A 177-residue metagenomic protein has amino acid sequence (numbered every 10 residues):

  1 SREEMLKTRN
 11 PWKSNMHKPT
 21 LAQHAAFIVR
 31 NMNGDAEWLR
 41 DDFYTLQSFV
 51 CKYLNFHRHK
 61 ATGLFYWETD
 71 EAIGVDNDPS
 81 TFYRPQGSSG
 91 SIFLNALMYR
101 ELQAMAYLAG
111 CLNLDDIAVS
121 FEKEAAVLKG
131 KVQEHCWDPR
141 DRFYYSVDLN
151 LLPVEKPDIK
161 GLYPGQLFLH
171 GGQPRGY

Functional and structural regions predicted by a protein language model:
S1-T69, S91-Y99, I159, Y163: Aromatic-rich carbohydrate-recognition surfaces in CAZymes
E3, S80-T81, L114, L151: Generic, low-specificity signal for short hydrophobic/alpha-helical stretches with a mild N-terminal bias, encompassing
L6-R9, Y83, V154-E155: Short beta-alpha connecting loops at secondary-structure transitions that line or flank enzyme active sites
K18, R40, V75, R175-Y177: General structural signal for secondary-structure boundaries
N55-W67, L97-Y177: Catalytic cores of carbohydrate-active enzymes
A72-Y83: A short, charged helix-loop
F82, Q86-G90: Aromatic-anchored glycine-rich loop motif in surface-exposed flexible loops
